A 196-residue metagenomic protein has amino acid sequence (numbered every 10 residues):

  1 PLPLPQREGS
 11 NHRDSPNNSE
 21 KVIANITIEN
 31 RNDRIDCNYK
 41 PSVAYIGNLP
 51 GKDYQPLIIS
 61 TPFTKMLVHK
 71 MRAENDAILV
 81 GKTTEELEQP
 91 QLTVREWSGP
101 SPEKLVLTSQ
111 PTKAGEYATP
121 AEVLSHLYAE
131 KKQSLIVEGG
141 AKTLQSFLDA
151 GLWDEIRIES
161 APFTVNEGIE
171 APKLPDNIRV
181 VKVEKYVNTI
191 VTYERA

Functional and structural regions predicted by a protein language model:
P1, E20-A196: Enzymes that bind and transform nitrogen-containing heteroaromatic metabolites
P1-N17, K21: Intrinsic disorder/low-complexity segments
